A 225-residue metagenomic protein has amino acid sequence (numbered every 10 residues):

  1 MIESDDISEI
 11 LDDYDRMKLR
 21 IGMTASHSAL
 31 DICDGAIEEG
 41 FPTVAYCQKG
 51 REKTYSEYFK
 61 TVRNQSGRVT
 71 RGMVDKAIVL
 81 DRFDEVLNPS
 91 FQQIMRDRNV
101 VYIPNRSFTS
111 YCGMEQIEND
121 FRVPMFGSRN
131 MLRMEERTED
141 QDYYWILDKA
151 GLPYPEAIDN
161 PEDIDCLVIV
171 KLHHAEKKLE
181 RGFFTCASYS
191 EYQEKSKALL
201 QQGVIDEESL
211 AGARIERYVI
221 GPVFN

Functional and structural regions predicted by a protein language model:
M1-L11, S110-N119: Short, composition-biased local secondary-structure segments
S4-E39, C47: N-terminal phosphate-binding or glycine-rich loops at protein starts, especially the Walker A/P-loop of NTPases
K18-I21, P42-T43, R98-Y102: Short active-site oxyanion
A29-D34, K53-T54, K178: Short N-terminal binding/cap micro-motifs at the start of the first secondary-structure element
T43-V44, Y154, A213: Hydrophobic anchor at the start of a short beta-strand that flanks the dinucleotide cofactor-binding loop
Q48-L167, A175-E176: Conserved N-proximal alpha/beta basic substrate-recognition cap immediately N-terminal to, or forming the N-lobe
L167-L200, V223: Glycine-rich phosphate-binding loop of ATP-grasp-fold ATP-dependent ligases
E194-N225: Phosphate-binding site of ATP-dependent enzymes
